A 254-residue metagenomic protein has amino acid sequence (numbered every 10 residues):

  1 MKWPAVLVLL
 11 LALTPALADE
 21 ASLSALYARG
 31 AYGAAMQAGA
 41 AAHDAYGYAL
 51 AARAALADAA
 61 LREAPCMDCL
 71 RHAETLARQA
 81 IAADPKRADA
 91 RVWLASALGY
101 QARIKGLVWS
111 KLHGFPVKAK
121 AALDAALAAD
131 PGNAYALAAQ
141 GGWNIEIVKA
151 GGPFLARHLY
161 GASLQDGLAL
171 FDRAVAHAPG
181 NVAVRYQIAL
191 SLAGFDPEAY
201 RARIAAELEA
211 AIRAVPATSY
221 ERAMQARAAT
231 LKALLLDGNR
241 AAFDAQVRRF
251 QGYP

Functional and structural regions predicted by a protein language model:
P4-T14: Bacterial N-terminal signal peptides
A16-A60, M67: N-terminal leader/linker segments that initiate helical-solenoid repeat arrays
E20-A28, L50-A54, V92, Y135 (+3 more regions): Alpha-helical solenoid repeat scaffolds
A25-R29, R53-K86, W93-G132, G142-H177 (+4 more regions): Short coil/linker segments at helix-helix boundaries
A138-A139, V182-A193, A226: Amphipathic alpha-helical protein-interaction segments enriched in hydrophobic
V182, A205, A210-P254: Terminal, low-structured helical/coil segments at or just beyond the last alpha-helical repeat
